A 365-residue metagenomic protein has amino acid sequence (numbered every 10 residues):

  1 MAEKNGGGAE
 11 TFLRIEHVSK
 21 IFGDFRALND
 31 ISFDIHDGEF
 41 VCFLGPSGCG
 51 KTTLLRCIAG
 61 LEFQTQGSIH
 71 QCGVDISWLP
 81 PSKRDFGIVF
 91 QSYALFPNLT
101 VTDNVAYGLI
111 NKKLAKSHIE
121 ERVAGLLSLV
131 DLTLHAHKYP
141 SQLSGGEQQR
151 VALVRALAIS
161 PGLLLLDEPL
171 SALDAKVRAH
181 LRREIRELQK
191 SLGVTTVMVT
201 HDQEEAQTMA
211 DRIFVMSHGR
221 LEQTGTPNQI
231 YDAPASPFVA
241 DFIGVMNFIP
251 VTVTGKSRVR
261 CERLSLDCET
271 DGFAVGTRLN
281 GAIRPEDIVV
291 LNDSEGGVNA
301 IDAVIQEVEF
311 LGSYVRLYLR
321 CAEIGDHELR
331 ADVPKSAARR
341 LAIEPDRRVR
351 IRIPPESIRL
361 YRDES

Functional and structural regions predicted by a protein language model:
F40, P81-G87, Q91-F238: ABC ATPase nucleotide-binding domains
L44-P46: The feature captures the beta-strand-to-loop junction immediately N-terminal to the Walker
T52-L55, V151: ABC ATPase nucleotide-binding domain helices that frame the ATP-binding cleft
A59: Helix-to-loop junction immediately C-terminal to a conserved catalytic motif
G67-D75: Conserved ABC transporter NBD signature motif
R260-E309, K335-S365: Glycine/charge-rich catalytic "coupling/switch" loops of P-loop NTPases
